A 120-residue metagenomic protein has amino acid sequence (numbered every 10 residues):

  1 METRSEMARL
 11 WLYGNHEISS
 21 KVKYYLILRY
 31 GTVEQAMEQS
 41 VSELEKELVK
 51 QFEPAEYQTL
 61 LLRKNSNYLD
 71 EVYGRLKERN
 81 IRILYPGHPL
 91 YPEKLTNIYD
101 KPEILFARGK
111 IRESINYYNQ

Functional and structural regions predicted by a protein language model:
M1-Q120: Short, positively charged patches
